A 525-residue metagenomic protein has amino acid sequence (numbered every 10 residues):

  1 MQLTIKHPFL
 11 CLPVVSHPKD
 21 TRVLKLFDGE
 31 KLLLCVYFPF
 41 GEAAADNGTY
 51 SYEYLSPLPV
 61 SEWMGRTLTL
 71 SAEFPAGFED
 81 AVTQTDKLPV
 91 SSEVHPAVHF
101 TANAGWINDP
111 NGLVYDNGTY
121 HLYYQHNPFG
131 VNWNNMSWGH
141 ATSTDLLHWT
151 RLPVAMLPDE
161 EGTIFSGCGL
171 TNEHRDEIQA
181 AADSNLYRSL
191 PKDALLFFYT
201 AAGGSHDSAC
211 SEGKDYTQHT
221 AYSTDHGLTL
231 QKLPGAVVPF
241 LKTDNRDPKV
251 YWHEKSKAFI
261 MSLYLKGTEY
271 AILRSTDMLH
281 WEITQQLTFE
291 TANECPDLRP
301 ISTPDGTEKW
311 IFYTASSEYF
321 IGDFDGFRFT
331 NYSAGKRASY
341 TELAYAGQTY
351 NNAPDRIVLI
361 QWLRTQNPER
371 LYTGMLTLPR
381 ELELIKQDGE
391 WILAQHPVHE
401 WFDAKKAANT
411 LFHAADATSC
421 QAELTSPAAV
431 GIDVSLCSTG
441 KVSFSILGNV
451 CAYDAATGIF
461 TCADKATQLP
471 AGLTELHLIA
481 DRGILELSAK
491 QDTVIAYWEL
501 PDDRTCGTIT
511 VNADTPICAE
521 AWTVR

Functional and structural regions predicted by a protein language model:
M1-C35, P57-A76, D86, G326-E342 (+1 more regions): Beta-rich accessory regions
L12-P13, L70, D109-F129, R151-A155 (+9 more regions): Hydrophobic core segments of beta-strands in well-ordered, beta-rich domains
T21-R22, M136-W138, D193, Y216-Q218 (+5 more regions): Repetitive beta-architecture junctions, highlighting loop-to-beta-strand starts across blade-like repeats
T21-V23, F27-L33, V98-T101, N117-G118 (+1 more regions): Beta-propeller domains
L32-L58, G77-N111, G130-W133, W149-R188 (+5 more regions): Surface loop/turn signatures of beta-propeller and other carbohydrate-active proteins
F74, F78-S92, A201, E212-T220 (+4 more regions): An acidic-aromatic loop/edge-strand motif
S143, S223-T224, I272-S275, D323: Conserved Ser/Thr-centered positions that define the repeating blades of beta-propeller domains
T144-L147, A221, L228, L279: Conserved positions within tandem-repeat grammars
